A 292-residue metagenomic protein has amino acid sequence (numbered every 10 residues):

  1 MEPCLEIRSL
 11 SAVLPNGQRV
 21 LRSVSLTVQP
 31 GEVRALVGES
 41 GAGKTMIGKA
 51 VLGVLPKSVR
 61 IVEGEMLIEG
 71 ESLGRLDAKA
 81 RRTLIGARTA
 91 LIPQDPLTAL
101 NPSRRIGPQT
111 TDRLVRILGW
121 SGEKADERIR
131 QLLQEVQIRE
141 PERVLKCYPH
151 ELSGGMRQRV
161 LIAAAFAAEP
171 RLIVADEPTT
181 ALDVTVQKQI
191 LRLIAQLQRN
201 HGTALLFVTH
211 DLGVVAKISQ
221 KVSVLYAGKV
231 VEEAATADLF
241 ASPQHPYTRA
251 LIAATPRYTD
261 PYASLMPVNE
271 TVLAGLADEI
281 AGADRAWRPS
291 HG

Functional and structural regions predicted by a protein language model:
P3, R139, R143, A235-G292: Short catalytic/signature loops enriched in Gly
R60-S72: Conserved ABC transporter NBD signature motif
C147-L152, M156: Conserved ABC ATPase signature
A167-R171: A short, proline-enriched helix->beta-strand linker immediately N-terminal to the Walker B motif in ABC-type P-loop
V215-K217: A short, surface-exposed alpha-helical micro-motif characterized by mixed small hydrophobic and charged/polar residues
